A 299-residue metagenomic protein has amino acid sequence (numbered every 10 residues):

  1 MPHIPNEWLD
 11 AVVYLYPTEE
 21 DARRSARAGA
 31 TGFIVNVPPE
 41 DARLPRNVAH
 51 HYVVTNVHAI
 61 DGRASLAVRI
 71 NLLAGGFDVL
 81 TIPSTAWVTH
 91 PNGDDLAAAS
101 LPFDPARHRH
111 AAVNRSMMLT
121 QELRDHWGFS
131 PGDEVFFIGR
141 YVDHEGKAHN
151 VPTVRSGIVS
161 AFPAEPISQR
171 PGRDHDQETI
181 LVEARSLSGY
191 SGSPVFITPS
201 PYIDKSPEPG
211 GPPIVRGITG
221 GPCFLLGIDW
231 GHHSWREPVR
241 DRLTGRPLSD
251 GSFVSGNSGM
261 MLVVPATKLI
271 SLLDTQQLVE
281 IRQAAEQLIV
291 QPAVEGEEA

Functional and structural regions predicted by a protein language model:
M1, R24: Short, surface-exposed loop/strand segments
P2-P5, V35: Long protein-protein interaction modules used by eukaryotic assembly/scaffold proteins
P5-D10, A49, I197-A299: C-terminal subregion of chymotrypsin/trypsin-like serine protease catalytic domains
L9-E19, R27-G29, R43-V48, D61-A184 (+5 more regions): Serine endopeptidase catalytic core focused on the charge-relay Asp
A30-I34: C-terminal GPI-anchoring signal of eukaryotic secretory precursors
V35-V37, F162, T198, G231: Residue-level recognition of beta-strand microenvironments
T55: Cytochrome P450 catalytic-core helices
A59-I60, H233: Hydrophobic pocket-lining residues within nucleotide cofactor-binding pockets
